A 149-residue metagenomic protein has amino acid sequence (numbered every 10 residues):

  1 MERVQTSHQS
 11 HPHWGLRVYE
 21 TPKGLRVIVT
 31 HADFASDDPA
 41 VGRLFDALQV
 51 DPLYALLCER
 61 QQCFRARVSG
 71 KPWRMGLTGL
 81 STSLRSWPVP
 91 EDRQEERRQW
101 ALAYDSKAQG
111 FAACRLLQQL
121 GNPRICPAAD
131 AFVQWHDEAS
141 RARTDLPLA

Functional and structural regions predicted by a protein language model:
V4-L25, V29-A149: Metal-dependent DNA replication initiation modules
